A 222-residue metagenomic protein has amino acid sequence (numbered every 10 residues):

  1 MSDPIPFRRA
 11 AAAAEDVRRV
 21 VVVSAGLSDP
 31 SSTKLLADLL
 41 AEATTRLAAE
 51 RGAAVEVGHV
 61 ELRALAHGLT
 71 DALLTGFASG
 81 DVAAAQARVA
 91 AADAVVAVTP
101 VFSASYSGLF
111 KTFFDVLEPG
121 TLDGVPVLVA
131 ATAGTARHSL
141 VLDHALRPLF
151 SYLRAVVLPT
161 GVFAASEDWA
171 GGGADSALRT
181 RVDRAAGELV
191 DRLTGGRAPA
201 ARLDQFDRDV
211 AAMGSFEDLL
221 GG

Functional and structural regions predicted by a protein language model:
M1-V98, A104-K111, V210-G222: N-terminal beta1-alpha1-beta2 submodule of the flavodoxin-like/Rossmannoid cofactor-binding fold
S2-A10, A14, G161-G222: Glycine-rich phosphate/pyrophosphate-binding loop and the adjoining helix
V20, V57, V127, V157-L158: Hydrophobic/aromatic residues located in beta-strands of well-ordered beta-sheets within soluble catalytic
L36-L40, L142, A185: Hydrophobic alpha-helical membrane-association signature
A43, L47, L149-V156, A165 (+2 more regions): Change "in soluble alpha/beta enzymes" to "in soluble alpha/beta proteins
G58-H67, Y152-A170: Mobile beta-alpha loop/short-helix "lid" or hinge segments that flank ligand
F77, D81-L153: Helix-loop-strand module that forms the ligand-binding subsite of alpha/beta enzymes
